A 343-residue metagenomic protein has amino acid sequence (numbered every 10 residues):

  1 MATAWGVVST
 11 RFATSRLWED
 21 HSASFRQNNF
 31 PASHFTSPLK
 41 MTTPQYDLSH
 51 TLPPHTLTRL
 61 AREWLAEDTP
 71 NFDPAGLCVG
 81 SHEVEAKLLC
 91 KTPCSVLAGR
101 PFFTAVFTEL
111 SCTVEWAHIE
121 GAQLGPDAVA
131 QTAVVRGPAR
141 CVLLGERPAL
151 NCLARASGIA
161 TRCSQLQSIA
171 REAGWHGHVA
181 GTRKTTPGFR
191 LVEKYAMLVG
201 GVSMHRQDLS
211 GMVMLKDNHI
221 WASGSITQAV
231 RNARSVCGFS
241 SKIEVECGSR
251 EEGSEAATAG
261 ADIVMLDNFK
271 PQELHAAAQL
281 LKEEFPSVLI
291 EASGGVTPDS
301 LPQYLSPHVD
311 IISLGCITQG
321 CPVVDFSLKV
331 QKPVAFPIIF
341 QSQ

Functional and structural regions predicted by a protein language model:
H21-S22: Short hydrophobic targeting helices and cationic amphipathic motifs that mediate membrane/organellar targeting
P38-A259, I263, H275-L280, V288-E291 (+2 more regions): Acidic/glycine-rich phosphate/pyrophosphate-binding loops and surrounding catalytic core that coordinate Mg2+
N268, G294, C316: Short secondary-structure boundary segments
E283-V288, P333: Short acidic, glycine/proline-enriched helix-loop-strand junctions
T318-F340: Short, charged, intrinsically disordered terminal tails
